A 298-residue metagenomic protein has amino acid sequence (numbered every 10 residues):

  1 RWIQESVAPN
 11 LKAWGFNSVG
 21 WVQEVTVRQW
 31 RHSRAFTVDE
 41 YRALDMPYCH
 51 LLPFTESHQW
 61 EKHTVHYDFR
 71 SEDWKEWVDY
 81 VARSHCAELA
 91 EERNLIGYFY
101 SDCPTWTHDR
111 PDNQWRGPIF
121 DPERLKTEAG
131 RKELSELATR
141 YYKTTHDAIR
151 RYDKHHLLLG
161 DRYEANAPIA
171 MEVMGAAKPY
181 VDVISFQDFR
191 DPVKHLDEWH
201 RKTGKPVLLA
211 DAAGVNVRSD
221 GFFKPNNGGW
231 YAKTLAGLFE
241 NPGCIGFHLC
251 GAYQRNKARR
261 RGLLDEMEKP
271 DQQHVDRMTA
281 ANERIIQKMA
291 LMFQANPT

Functional and structural regions predicted by a protein language model:
R1-W2, W14-S18, S57-Y80, L125-T139 (+3 more regions): The substrate-binding groove and active-site-proximal loops of carbohydrate-active enzymes, especially glycoside
W2-A90, E136-L157, H200-K202: Aromatic-lined substrate-binding rim segments of carbohydrate-active enzymes
S18, D45-C49, R93-F99, H155-L159 (+3 more regions): Structural preference for beta-strand elements that scaffold enzyme active sites
G20, E92-G97, S101-D102, A212 (+1 more regions): Substrate-binding cleft of secreted/luminal carbohydrate-active enzymes
H58-D68, D121-A129, Y163-A165, A170-M171 (+2 more regions): Active-site clefts of carbohydrate-active enzymes
D68, Y80-S135, L159-G160, C244-G251: Active-site groove signature of glycoside hydrolases
R116-R124, C250-T298: Aromatic-rich peripheral "rim/lid" segments of glycoside hydrolase catalytic domains that contact and position glycan
K132-D147, R151-F222: Glycoside hydrolase catalytic-domain groove-lining segments
